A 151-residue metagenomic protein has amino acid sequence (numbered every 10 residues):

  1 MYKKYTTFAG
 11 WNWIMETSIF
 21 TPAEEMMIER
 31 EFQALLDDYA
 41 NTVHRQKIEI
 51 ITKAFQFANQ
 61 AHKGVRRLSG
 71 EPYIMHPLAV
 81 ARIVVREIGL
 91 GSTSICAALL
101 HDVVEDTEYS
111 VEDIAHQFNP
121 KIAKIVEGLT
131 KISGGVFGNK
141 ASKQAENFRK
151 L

Functional and structural regions predicted by a protein language model:
Y2-L151: Active-site helical microenvironments for divalent-metal-assisted chemistry
